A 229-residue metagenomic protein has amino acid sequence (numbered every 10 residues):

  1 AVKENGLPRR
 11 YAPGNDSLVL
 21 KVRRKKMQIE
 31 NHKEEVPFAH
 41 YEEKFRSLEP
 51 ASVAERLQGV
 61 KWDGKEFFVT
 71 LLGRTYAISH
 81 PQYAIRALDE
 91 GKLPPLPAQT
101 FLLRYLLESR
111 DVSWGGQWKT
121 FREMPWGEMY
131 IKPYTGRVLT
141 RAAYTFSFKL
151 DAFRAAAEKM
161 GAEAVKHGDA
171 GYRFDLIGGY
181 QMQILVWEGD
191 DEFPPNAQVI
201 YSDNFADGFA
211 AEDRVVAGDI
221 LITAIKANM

Functional and structural regions predicted by a protein language model:
A1-K3, P13-N15, V19: A cross-taxon signal for low-complexity, glycine/charged-rich
N5, K21, K25-K26: Polybasic, lysine-rich low-complexity intrinsically disordered segments
P8-R9: N-terminal basic, low-structured, amphipathic or hydrophobic segments
M27-K65, A98, L106-M160: Short Lys/Arg-enriched alpha/beta "domain-start" segment
V53-P81, E163-E188: Amphipathic, interaction-prone secondary-structure segments
R74-T100, W187-E212: Intrinsically disordered, low-complexity regulatory segments enriched in Ser/Thr/Pro and charged residues
L93-G115, S202-M229: Ampiphathic alpha-helical segments that act as solvent-exposed interaction surfaces
F148-D207: Conserved binding-pocket/active-site segment within a compact domain
